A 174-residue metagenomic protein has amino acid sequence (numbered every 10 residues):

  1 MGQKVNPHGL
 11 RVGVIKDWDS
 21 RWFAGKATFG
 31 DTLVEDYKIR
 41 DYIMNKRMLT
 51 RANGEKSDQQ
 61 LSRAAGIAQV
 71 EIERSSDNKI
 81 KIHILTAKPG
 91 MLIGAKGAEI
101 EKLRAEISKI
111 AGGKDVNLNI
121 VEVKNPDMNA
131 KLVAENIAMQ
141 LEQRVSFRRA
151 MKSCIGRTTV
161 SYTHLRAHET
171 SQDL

Functional and structural regions predicted by a protein language model:
M1-I80, L85-T86, L92: N-terminal, positively charged regions that mediate nucleic acid binding
R21-G30, K88-G90, N119-V123, E135-L141: Short hinge/gating elements
Q60-A64, V70-S76, K109, E122-P126 (+1 more regions): Replace "in large, NTP-powered and nucleic-acid-processing enzymes" with "in large, NTP-powered factors and other
I72-L85, V116-A134: Short, charge-patterned binding micro-sites
L92-G112: Short, non-transmembrane amphipathic alpha-helical segments
I120-S161: Extended, positively charged loop/linker patches that create polyanion-binding surfaces
T163-T170: Conserved small/polar residues in nucleotide/adenosyl-binding loops
